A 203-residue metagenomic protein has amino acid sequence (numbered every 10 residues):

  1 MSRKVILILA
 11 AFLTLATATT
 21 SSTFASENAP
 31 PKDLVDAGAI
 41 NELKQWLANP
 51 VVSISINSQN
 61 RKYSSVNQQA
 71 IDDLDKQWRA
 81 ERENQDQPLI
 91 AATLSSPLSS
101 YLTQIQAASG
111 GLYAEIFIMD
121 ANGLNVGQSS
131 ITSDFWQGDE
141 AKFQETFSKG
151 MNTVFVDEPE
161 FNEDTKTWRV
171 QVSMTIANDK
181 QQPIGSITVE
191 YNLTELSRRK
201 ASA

Functional and structural regions predicted by a protein language model:
M1-L9: Bacterial N-terminal signal peptides that target proteins for export
I8-A18: Bacterial N-terminal signal peptides
A25-Q87, G111-L112: Juxtamembrane extracytoplasmic/periplasmic/luminal helical "stalk" adjacent to the first N-terminal
P30, L34-A37, L89-L112, Y191-A203: Solvent-exposed, extracytoplasmic
Q87-T103, I131-E160: Extracytoplasmic/periplasmic sensor domains and loops in membrane signaling proteins
E115-A121: Short hydrophobic alpha-helical segments used for membrane anchoring or interfacial signaling
L124-S129: Amphipathic coiled-coil signal-relay and dimerization helices
T167-S202: Conserved beta-strands of PAS-like sensory domains
